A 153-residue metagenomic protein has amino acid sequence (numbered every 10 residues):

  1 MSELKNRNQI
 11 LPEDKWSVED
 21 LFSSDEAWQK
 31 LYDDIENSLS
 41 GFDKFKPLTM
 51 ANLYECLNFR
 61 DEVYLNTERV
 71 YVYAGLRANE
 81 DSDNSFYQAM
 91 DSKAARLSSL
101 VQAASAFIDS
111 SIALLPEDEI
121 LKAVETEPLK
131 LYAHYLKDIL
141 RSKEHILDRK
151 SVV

Functional and structural regions predicted by a protein language model:
M1-V153: A well-structured
